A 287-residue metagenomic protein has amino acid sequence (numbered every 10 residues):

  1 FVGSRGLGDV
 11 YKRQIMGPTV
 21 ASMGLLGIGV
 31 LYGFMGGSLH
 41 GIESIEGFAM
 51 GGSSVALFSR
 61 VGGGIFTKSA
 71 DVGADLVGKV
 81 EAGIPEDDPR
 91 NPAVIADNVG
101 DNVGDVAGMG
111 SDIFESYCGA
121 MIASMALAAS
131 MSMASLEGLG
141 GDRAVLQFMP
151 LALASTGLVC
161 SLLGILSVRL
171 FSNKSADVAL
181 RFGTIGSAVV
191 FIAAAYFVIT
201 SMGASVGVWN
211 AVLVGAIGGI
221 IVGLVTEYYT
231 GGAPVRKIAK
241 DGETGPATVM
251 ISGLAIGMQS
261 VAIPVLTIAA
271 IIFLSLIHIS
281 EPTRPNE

Functional and structural regions predicted by a protein language model:
F1-L7, Y11, I277-E287: Single conserved hydrophobic/aromatic residue that forms the stacking wall/gate of nucleotide- or nucleobase-binding
S4-M23, S38-G47, A56-S59, G63-S116 (+3 more regions): Interhelical loop and helix-boundary elements at the membrane-water interface of polytopic inner-membrane proteins
R13, E86-V145, M149, L153-S161: Helix-loop-helix junctions within the multi-pass membrane cores of secondary transporters/permeases
G29-V30, L162, L166, I192 (+3 more regions): Alpha-helical transmembrane segments of multipass membrane proteins
G33-E43, A126-F148, F197-N210, L274-L276 (+1 more regions): Helix-coil boundary and interhelical linker segments in multi-pass alpha-helical membrane proteins
A49-A56, L146-T156, G207-I221: Alpha-helical transmembrane segments
G157-S161, G183-A195, P264-A269: Hydrophobic membrane-spanning alpha-helices of multi-pass integral membrane proteins
M258-L276, S280: Long hydrophobic segments that form regular secondary structure
